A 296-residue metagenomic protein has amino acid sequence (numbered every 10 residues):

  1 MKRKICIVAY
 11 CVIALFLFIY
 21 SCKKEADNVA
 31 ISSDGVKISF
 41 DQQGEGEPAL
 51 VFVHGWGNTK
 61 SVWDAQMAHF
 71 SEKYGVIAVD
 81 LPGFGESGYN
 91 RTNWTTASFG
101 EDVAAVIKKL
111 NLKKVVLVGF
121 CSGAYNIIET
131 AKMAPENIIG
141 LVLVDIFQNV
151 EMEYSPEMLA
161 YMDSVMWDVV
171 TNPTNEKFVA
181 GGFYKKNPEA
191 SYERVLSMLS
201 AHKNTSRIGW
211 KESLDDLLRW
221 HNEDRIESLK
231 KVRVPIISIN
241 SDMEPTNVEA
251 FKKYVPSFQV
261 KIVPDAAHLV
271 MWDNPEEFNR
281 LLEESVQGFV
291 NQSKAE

Functional and structural regions predicted by a protein language model:
K2-L50, K73-Y74, V286-E296: Alpha/beta-hydrolase fold catalytic core
V36, Q42-E86: Conserved HGGG/HGGXW glycine-rich cap/lid loop of the alpha/beta-hydrolase fold
G57, L81-G85, A124, Q148 (+1 more regions): Alpha/beta-hydrolase active-site loop signature
A68, I77-V118, S122, R280: Active-site loop/oxyanion-hole signature of alpha/beta-hydrolase fold enzymes
I128, K132, I139-N172: Flexible "cap/lid" loop of the alpha/beta hydrolase fold
M152-E157, T171-S228: Conserved alpha/beta-hydrolase catalytic His-Asp/Glu region
R207-I262: Conserved serine/cysteine hydrolase catalytic core
F258-E296: Catalytic active-site module of serine/aspartate enzymes centered on a nucleophile-bearing elbow/loop
